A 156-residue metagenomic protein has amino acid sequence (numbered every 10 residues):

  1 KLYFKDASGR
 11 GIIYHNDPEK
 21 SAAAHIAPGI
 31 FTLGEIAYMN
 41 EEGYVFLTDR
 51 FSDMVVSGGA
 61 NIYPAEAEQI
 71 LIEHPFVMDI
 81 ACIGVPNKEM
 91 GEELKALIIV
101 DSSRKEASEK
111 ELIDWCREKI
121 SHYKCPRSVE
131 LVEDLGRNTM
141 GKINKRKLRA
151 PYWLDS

Functional and structural regions predicted by a protein language model:
Y3-K5, I12-I13, K20-G29, G34-K124 (+3 more regions): AMP-binding/adenylate-forming catalytic core of the ANL superfamily
V129-M140: Short proline/glycine- and acidic-rich turn/helix-capping motifs at secondary-structure junctions
